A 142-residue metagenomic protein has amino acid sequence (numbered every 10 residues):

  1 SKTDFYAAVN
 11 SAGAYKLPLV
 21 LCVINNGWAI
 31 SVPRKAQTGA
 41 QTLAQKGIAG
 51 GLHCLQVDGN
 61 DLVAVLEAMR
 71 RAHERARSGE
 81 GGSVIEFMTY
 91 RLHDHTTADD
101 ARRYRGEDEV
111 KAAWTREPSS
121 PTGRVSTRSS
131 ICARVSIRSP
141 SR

Functional and structural regions predicted by a protein language model:
S1-R142: Glycine-rich ThDP/TPP pyrophosphate-binding loop and its adjacent helix/strand module within ThDP-dependent enzymes
